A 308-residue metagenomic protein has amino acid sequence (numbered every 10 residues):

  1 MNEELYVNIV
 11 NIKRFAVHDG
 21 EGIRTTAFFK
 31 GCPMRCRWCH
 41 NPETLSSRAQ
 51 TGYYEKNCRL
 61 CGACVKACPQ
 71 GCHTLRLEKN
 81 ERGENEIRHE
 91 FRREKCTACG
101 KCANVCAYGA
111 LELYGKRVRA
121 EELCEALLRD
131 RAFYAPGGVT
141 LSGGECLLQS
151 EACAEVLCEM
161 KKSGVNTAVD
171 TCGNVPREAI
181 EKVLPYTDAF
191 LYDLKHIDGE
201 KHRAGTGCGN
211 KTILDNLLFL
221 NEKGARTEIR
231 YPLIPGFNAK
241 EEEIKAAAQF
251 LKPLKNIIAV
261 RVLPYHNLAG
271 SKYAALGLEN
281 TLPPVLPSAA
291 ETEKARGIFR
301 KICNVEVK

Functional and structural regions predicted by a protein language model:
N2-E21, L233-K308: Auxiliary Fe-S-binding modules of radical SAM enzymes
V10-A63, I87-A98: N-terminal pre-triad scaffold of radical SAM enzymes
G20, F28-F29, N41, L45-S46 (+3 more regions): N-terminal-biased segments
R37-T44, A63-F91, K101-R117: Iron-sulfur cluster-binding cysteine motifs and their immediate structural context in ferredoxin-like electron-transfer
Y53-E55, E112, R203-G209, L276-P284: Short glycine-enriched, charge-decorated loop/helix-capping segments at active-site entrances that position
E121-L268, K272-A274: Conserved AdoMet/S-adenosylmethionine-binding subsite of the radical SAM
